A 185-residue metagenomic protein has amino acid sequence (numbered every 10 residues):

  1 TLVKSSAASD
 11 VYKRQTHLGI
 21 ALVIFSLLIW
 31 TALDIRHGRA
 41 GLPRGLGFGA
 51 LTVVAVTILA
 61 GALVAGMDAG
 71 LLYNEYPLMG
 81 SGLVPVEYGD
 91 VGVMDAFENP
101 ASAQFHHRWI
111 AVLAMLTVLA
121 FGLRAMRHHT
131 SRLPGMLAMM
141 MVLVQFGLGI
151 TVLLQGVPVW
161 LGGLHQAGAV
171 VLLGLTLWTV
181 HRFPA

Functional and structural regions predicted by a protein language model:
T1-A8, Y12: Single conserved hydrophobic/aromatic residue that forms the stacking wall/gate of nucleotide- or nucleobase-binding
I20-D34, L113-A120, V170-R182: Hydrophobic cores of alpha-helical transmembrane segments in multi-pass inner/ER membrane proteins, independent
R39-G49, L133: Membrane-interfacial entry segments at the cytosolic side of transmembrane helices
L46-A65: Alpha-helical transmembrane segments of multi-pass integral membrane proteins
G70-P100: Extracytosolic (periplasmic/ER-lumenal) interhelical loops and adjacent juxtamembrane/interface segments of multi-pass
D95-A114: Individual transmembrane alpha-helix segments
P100, R108, V157-L177: Membrane-interface transmembrane-helix boundary segments in multi-pass integral membrane proteins
G122-A138: Membrane-interface helix-loop-helix junctions at transmembrane boundaries of multi-pass membrane enzymes, predominantly
